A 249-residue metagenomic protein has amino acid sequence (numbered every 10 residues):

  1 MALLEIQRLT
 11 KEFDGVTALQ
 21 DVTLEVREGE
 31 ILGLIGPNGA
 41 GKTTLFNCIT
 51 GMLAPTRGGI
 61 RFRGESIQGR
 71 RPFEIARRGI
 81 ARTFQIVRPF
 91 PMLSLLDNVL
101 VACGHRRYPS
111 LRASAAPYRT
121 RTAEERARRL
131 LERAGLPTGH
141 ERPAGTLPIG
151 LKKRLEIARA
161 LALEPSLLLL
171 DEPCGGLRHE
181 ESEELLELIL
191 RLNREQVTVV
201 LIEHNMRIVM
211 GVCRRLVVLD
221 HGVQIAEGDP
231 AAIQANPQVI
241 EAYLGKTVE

Functional and structural regions predicted by a protein language model:
A2-E249: Glycine-rich phosphate-binding loops of nucleotide-dependent enzymes
